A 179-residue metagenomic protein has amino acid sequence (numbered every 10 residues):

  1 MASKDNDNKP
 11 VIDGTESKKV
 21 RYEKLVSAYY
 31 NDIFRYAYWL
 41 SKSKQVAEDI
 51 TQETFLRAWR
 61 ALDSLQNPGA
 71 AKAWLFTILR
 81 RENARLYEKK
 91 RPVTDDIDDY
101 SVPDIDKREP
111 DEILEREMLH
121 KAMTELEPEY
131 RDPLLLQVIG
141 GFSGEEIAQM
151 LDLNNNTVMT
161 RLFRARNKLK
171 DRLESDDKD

Functional and structural regions predicted by a protein language model:
M1-D32, W39, E145, D177: N-terminal module of bacterial RNA polymerase sigma factors
V20, Y100-T124: Acidic, proline/glycine-rich intrinsically disordered inter-domain spacer in sigma factors
N31, D63-T77, N155: Short, aromatic/basic-enriched loop-to-helix "N-cap" motif that marks the start of an alpha-helix at regulatory
D49-L56, G69-R81: Structural recognition of an alpha-helix C-terminal capping motif at a helix-to-coil junction
F55-A70, K89-K90: Sigma70-family region 2
Q66, T77-I97, E112, R164: Arg/Lys-rich amphipathic alpha helix in sigma70-family domain 2
P133-Q137: A short pre-motif secondary-structure segment
E145, L151-S175: DNA-recognition helix of helix-turn-helix
